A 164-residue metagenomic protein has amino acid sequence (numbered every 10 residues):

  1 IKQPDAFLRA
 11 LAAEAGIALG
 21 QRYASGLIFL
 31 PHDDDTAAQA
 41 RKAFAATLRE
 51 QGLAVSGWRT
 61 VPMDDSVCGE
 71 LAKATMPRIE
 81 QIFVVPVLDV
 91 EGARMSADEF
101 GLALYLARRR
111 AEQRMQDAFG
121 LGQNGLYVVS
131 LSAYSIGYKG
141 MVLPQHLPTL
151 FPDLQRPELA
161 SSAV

Functional and structural regions predicted by a protein language model:
I1-V164: N-terminal segments that mediate ammonia production and transfer in glutamine-dependent amidotransferase systems
